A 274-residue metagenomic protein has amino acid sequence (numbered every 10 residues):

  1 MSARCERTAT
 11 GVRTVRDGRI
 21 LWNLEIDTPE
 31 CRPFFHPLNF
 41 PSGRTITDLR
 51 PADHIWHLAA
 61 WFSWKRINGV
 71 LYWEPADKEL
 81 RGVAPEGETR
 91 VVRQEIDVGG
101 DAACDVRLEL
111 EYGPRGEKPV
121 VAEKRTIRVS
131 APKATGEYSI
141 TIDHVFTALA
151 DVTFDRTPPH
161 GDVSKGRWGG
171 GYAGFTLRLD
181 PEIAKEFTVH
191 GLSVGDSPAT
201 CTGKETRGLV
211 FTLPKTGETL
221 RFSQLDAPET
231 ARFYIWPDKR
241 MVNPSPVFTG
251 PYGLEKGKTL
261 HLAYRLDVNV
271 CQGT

Functional and structural regions predicted by a protein language model:
M1-A59, R156-P158, K215-G217, G273: Beta-strand-rich N-terminal accessory domains
V12-G18, I140-A148: Short, well-ordered beta-strand segments enriched in hydrophobic/aromatic residues
P29-R81, T188-E205, F211: Extracellular/lumen-exposed scaffold segments
W61-G136: Extended, loop-rich substrate-binding clefts of extracytoplasmic carbohydrate-active enzymes
G99, V129-S139, F154, S164-G166 (+1 more regions): Short, solvent-exposed beta-strand/turn "edge" segments of beta-rich domains on protein surfaces
L110-P114, I127-K133, F146-A150, H160 (+2 more regions): Beta-strand elements of well-folded, non-transmembrane domains
D151-A227: Active-site/ligand-binding surface loops and adjacent short beta/alpha elements that line catalytic pockets across
T216-T274: Beta-strand-rich recognition/accessory modules
